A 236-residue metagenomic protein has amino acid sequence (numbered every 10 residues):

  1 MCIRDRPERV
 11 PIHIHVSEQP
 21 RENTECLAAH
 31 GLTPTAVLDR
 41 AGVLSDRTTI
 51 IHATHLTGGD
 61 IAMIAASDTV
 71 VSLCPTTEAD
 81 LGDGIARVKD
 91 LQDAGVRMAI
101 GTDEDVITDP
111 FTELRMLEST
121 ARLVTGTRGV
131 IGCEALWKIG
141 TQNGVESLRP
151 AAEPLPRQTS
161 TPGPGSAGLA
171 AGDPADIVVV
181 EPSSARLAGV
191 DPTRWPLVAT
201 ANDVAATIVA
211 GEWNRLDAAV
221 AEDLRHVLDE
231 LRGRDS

Functional and structural regions predicted by a protein language model:
R4-V70, G82-M98: Histidine/acidic residue-rich metal-binding segments in metalloenzymes
E18, P75-D80, D103-V106: Short, acidic/turn-prone active-site loops that include or flank metal/cofactor- and phosphate-binding residues
R40-V43, R47, K89-S183, E212-W213: His/Asp/Glu-enriched, well-ordered alpha-helical/loop segment that forms or immediately abuts the divalent-metal
I50-H52, L73-T76, I100-T102, A210 (+1 more regions): Thr-Gly-centered strand-to-loop micro-motif
L81-I85, D109-F111, G189-V190: Short, charged, surface-exposed secondary-structure boundary motifs
T159, P174-A221: C-terminal cap of metal-dependent C-N hydrolases
D217-S236: Intein/HINT protein-splicing elements and their conserved insertion hotspots or analogous self-processing inserts
